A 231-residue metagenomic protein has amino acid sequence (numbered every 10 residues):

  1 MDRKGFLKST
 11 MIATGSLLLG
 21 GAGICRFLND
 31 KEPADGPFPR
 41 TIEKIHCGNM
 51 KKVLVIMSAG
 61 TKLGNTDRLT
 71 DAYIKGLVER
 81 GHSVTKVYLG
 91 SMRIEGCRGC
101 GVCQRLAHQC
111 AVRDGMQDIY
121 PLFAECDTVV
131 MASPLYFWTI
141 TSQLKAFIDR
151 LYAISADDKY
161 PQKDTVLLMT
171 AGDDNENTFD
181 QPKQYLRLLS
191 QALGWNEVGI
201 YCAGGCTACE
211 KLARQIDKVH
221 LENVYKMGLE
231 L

Functional and structural regions predicted by a protein language model:
M1, A22-K52, M57: C-terminal segment of N-terminal export signals and the immediately downstream linker at the start of the mature
M1-T14: N-terminal secretory signal peptides and thylakoid transit peptides that target proteins across membranes
P37, S190-L231: Glycine-rich phosphate/pyrophosphate-binding loop and the adjoining helix
I42, R105, A111-L193: Helix-loop-strand module that forms the ligand-binding subsite of alpha/beta enzymes
K51-R80: N-terminal beta1-alpha1 ligand-phosphate binding loop
M57, Y88, Y201-C202: Residue-level recognition of beta-strand->loop/alpha-helix junctions
L89-H108, A208-A213: N-terminal beta-loop-helix "entrance" segment that forms/cooperates in small-molecule cofactor or anionic ligand
